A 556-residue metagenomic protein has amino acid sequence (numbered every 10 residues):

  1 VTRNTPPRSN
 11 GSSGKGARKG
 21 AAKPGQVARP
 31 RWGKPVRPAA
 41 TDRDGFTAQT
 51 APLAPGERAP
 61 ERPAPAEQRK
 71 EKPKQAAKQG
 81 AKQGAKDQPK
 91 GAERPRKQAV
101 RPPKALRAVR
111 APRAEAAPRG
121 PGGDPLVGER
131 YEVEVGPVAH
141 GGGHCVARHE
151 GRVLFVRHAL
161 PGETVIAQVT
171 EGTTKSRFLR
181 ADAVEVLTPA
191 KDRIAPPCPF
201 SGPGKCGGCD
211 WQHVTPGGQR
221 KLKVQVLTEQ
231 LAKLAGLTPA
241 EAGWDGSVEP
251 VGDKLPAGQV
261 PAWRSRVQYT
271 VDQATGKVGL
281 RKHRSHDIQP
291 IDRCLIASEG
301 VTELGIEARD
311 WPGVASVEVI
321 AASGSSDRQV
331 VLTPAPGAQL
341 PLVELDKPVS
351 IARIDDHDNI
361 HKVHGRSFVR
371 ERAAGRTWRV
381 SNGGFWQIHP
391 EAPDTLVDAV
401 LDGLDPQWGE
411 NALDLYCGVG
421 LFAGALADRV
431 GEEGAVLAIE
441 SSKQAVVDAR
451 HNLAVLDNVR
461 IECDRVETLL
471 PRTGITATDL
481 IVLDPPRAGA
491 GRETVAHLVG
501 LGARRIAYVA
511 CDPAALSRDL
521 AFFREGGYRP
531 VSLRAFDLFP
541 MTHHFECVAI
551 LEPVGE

Functional and structural regions predicted by a protein language model:
T2-L483, A488-A496, G502: Accessory RNA-recognition modules of RNA-modification enzymes
V271, L551-E552: Short beta-strand-to-turn element immediately C-terminal to the catalytic PLP-Schiff-base lysine in fold type I
E462-F545, E552: S-adenosylmethionine
G555-E556: C-terminal functional extensions of proteins
